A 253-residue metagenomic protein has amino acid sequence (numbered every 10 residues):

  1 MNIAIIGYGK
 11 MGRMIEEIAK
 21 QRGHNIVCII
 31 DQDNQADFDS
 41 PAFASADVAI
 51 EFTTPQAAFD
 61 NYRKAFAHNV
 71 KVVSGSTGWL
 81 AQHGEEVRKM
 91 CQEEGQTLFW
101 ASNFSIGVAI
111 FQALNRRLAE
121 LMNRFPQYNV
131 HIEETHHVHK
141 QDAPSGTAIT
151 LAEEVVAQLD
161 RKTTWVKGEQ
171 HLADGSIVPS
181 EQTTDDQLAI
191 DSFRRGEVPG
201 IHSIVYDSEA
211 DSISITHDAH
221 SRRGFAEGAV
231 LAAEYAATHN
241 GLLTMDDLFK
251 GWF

Functional and structural regions predicted by a protein language model:
N2-I6, K10-F43, R124-F253: C-terminal substrate-binding/catalytic lobe of Rossmann-fold NAD(P)-dependent oxidoreductases
I26, V72-V73, T97-L98: Hydrophobic beta-strand scaffold residues
S40-A42, A46-V48, P55-G75, G84-V87: Rossmann-fold NAD(P) dinucleotide-binding segment
T53-T54, T77, R194: Short glycine-/small-residue-rich Rossmann-like dinucleotide-binding loops
S76-L98, A109, L114-R117: Rossmann-fold NAD(P)-binding glycine/threonine-rich loop
E86-S105, M122-I132: Rossmann-fold dehydrogenase core element
